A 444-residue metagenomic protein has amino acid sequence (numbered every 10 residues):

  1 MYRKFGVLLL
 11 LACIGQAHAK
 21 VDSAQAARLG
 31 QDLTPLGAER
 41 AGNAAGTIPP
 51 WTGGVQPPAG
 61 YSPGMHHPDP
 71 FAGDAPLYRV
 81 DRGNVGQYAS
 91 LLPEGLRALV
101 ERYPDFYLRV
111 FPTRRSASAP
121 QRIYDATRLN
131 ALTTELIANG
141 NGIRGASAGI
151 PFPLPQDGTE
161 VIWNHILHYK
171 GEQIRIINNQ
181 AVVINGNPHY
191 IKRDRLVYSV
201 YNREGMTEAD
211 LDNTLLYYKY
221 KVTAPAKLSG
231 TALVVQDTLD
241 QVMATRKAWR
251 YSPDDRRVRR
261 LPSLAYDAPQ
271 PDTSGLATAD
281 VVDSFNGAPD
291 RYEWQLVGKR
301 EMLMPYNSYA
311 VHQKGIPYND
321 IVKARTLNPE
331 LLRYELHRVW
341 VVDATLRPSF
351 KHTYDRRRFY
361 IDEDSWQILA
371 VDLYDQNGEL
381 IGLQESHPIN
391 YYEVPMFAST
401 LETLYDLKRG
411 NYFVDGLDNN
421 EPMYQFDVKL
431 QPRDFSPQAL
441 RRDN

Functional and structural regions predicted by a protein language model:
Y2, Y61, Y78, Y88 (+22 more regions): Sequence-level detector for tyrosine residue identity
Y2-L8: Sec-dependent signal peptide recognition, specifically the positively charged N-region followed immediately by
I14-Q16: N-terminal signal peptide c-region/cleavage motif recognized by signal peptidases
K20-V21, A26-G54, V80, P93 (+2 more regions): Gly/Pro-enriched, hydrophobic low-complexity segments that function as extracytoplasmic propeptides/linkers
S23-R246, S252: Solvent-exposed N-terminal domain segments of exported/luminal and surface proteins
F106-I184, P188-Y190, V242-A244, Y251-R338 (+2 more regions): Flexible, processing/modification-adjacent segments and terminal tails in exported/periplasmic/extracellular proteins
